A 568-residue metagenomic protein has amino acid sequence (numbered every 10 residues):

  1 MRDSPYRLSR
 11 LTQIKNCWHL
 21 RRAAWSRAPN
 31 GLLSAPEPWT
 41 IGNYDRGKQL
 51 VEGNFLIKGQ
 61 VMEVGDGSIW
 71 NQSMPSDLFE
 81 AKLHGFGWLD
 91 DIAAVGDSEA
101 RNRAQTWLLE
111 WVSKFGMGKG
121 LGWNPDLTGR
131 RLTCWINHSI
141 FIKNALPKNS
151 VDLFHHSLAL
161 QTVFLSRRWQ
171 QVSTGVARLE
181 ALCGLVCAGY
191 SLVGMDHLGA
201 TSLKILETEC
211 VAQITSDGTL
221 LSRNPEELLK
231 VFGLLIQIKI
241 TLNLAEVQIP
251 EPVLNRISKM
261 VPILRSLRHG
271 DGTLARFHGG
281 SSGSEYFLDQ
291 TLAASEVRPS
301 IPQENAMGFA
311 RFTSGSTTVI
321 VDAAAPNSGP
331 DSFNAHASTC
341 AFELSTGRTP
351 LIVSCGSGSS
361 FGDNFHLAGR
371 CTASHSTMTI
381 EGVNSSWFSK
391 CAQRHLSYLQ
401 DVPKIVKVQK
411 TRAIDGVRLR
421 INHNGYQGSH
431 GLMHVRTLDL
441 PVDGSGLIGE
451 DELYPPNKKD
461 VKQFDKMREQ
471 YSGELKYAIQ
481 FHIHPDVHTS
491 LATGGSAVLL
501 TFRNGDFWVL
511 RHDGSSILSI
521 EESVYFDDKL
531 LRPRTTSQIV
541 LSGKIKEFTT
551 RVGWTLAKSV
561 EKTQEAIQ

Functional and structural regions predicted by a protein language model:
M1-G65: Extreme N-terminal leader/anchor segments
K48, Q303-N305, A335-A337, C371 (+2 more regions): Short solvent-exposed loop/turn micro-motifs enriched in small/polar/acidic residues
E52, M307-R311, A341, H375 (+1 more regions): Short, acidic/polar N-cap/turn motifs at the starts of alpha helices
V64, V321-D322, V353-S354, L500 (+1 more regions): Short capping micro-motif at the N-terminus of alpha-helices
S76-I257: Aromatic-lined, polymer-binding surfaces characteristic of secreted/periplasmic polysaccharide-degrading enzymes
H84, A181, G308, C340 (+2 more regions): Residues that flank catalytic or metal-binding motifs in active/ligand-binding sites
G129, D363-N364, A368-Q568: CBM-like, beta-strand-rich accessory domains located in the C-terminal region of large, secreted polysaccharide-active
T215-V353, S357: Carbohydrate-active enzyme catalytic cores, enriched for enzymes that act on polyanionic acidic polysaccharides
